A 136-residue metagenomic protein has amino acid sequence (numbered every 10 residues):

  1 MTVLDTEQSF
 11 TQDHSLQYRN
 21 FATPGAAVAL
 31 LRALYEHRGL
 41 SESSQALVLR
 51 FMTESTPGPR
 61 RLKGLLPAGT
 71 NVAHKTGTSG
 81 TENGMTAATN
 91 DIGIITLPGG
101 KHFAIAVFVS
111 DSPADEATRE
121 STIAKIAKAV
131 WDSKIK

Functional and structural regions predicted by a protein language model:
M1-G39: Mid-domain, small-residue-enriched loop/turn segments at the edges of structured enzyme/sensor domains
V28-N71, K75-K136: Structured C-terminal helix/loop/strand segments within mature extracytoplasmic catalytic/sensor domains
